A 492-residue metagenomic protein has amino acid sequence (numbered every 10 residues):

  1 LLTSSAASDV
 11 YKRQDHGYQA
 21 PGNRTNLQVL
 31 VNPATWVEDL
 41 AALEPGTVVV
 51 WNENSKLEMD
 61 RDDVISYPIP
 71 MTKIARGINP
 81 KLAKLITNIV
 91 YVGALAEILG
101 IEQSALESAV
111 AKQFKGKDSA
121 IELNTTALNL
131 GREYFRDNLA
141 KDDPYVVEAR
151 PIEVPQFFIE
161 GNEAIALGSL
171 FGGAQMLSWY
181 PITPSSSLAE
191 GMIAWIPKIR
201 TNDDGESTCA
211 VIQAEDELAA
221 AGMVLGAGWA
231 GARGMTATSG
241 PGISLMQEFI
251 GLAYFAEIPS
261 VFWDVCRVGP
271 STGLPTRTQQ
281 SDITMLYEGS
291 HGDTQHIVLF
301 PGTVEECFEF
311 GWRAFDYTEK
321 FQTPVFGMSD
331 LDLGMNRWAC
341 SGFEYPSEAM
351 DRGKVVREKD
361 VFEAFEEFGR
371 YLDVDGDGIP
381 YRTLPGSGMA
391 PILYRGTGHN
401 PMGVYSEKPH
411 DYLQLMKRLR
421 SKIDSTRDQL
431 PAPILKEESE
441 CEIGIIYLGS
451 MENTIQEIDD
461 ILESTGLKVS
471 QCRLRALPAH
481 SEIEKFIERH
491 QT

Functional and structural regions predicted by a protein language model:
L1-A7, Y11: Single conserved hydrophobic/aromatic residue that forms the stacking wall/gate of nucleotide- or nucleobase-binding
G22-T25, V31-T35, D39, L43 (+1 more regions): Phosphate/diphosphate-binding loops
D39-D60: ADP-ribose/adenylate-binding Rossmann-like module
S55-Q113, G292: Short alpha-helices
G100-P151, I159, D330-V361, E367 (+1 more regions): Terminal amphipathic helices with adjacent charged low-complexity linkers/tails
S108, K112-G289, Q295-H296, F300-P301: Thiamine diphosphate
F158-A166, L170-G172, F310, F315-T492: Flexible, low-complexity linker and terminal segments
